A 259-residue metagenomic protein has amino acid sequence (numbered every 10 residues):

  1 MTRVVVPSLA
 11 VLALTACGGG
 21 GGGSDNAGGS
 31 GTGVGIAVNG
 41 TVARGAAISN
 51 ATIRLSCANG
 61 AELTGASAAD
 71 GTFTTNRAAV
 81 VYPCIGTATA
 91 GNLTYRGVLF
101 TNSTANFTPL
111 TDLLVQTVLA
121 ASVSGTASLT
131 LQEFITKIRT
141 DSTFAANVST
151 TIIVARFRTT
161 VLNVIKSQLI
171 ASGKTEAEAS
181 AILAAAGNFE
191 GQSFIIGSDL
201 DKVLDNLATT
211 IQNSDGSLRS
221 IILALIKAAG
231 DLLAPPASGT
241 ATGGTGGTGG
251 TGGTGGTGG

Functional and structural regions predicted by a protein language model:
M1-V6: Bacterial N-terminal signal peptides that target proteins for export
P7-V11: Hydrophobic helical h-region of N-terminal Sec-dependent signal peptides in bacterial secretory/periplasmic proteins
A13-A16: C-terminal motif of bacterial Sec signal peptides marking the signal peptidase cleavage site
G18-G259: Feature for extracytoplasmic/surface-facing segments of secreted or surface-associated proteins, emphasizing
